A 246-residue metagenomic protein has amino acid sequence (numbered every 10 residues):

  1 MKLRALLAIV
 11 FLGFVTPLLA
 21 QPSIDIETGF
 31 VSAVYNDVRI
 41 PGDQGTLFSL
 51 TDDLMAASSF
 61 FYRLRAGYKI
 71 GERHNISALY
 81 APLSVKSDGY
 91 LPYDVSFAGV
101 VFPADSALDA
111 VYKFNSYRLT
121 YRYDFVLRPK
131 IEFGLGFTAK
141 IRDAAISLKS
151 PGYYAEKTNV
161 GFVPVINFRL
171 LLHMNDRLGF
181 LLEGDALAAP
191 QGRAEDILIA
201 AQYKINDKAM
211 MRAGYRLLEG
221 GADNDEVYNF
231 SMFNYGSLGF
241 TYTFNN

Functional and structural regions predicted by a protein language model:
A20-L83, G239, T243-N246: Short glycine/proline- and aromatic-enriched beta-strand/turn motifs that initiate or cap beta-hairpins
D25-G29, L79-A81, G134-K140, E183-D185 (+2 more regions): Transmembrane beta-strands of outer-membrane beta-barrel proteins
I26, L64-Y68, L119-Y123, F137-A139 (+4 more regions): Residues on the lipid-exposed face of transmembrane beta-strands in outer-membrane beta-barrel proteins
V34-S59, P82-F114, R142-G161, R169 (+2 more regions): Extracellular/periplasm-exposed beta-strand and loop segments of Gram-negative cell-envelope proteins, dominated by
R73-I76, P129-I131, D176-F180, K208-M211: Repeated loop/turn-to-beta-strand initiation elements of outer-membrane beta-barrel proteins
P129, V160-F162, D185-D196: Solvent-exposed loop/turn segments connecting transmembrane beta-strands in outer-membrane beta-barrel proteins
R177-G192, L217-L218: Transmembrane beta-strand segments that form the barrel wall of outer-membrane beta-barrel proteins
R193-N245: Predominantly the C-terminal beta-signal and adjacent terminal strand-loop region of outer-membrane beta-barrel
